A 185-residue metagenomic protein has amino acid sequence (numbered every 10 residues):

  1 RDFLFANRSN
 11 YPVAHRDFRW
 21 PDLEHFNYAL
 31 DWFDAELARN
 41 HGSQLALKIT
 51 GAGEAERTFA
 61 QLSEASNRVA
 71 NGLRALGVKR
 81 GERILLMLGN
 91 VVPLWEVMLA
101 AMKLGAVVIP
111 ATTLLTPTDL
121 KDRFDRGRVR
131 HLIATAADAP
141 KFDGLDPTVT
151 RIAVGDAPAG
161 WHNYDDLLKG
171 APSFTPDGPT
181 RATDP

Functional and structural regions predicted by a protein language model:
R1-R57, Q61-R74, T148: N-lobe entry segment of adenylate-forming
S43-L99, T116-K121, D165-D166: Conserved AMP-binding/adenylate-forming core of the ANL superfamily
G51, A137-P185: ANL superfamily adenylate-forming
E82, T113-L145: Conserved ATP-dependent adenylate/AMP-binding module captured primarily in the ANL superfamily
I84, A101, L132, P185: Conserved S/T- and glycine-rich ATP-binding loop of Class I adenylate-forming
L99-L104, R126: Short hydrophobic alpha-helices that are characteristic scaffold elements of the AMP-binding
